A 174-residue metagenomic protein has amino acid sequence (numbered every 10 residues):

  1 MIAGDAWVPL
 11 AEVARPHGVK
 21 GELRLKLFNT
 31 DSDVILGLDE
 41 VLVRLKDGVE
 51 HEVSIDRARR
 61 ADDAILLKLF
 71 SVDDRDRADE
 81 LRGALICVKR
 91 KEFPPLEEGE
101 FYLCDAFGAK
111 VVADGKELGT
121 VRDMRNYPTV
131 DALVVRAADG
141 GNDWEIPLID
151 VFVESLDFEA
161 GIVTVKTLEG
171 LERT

Functional and structural regions predicted by a protein language model:
M1-T174: Short Lys/Arg-rich amphipathic alpha-helical segments
